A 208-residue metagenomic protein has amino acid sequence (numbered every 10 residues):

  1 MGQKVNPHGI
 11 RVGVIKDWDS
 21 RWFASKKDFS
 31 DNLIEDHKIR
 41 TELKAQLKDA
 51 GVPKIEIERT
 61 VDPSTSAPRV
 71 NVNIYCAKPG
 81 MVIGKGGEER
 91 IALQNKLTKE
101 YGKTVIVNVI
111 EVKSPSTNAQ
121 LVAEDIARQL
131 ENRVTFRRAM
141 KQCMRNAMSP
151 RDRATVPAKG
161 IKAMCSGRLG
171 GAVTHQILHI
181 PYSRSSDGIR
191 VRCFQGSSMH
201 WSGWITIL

Functional and structural regions predicted by a protein language model:
M1-L208: RNA-contacting regions in translation and RNA-metabolism proteins, encompassing KH/S1 modules where present
